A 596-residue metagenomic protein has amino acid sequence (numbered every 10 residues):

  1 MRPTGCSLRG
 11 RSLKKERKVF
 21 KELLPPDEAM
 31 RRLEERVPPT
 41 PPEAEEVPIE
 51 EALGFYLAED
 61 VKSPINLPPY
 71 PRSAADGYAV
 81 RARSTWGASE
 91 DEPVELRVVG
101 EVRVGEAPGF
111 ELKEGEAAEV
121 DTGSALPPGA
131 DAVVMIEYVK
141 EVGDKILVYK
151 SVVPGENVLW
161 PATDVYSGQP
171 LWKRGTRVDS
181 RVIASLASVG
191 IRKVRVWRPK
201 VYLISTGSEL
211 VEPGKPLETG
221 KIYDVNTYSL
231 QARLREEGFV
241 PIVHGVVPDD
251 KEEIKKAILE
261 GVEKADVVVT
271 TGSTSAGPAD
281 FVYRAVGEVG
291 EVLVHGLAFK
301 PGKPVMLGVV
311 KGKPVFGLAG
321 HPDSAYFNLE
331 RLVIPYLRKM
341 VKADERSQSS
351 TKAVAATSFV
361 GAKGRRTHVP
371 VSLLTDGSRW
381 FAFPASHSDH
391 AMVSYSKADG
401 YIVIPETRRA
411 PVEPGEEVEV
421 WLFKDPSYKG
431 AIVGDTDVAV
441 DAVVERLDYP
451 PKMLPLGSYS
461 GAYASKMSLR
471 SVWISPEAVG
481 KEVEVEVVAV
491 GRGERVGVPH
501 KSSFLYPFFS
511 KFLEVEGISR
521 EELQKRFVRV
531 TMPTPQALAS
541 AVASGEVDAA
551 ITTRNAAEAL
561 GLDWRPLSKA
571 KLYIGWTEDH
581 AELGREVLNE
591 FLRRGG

Functional and structural regions predicted by a protein language model:
R2-D27, R192-L318, P322-N328, L332: Helix-rich terminal scaffold detector
K14, F20-P26, A79-G245, L259 (+3 more regions): Short, glycine/charged-enriched hinge/interface segments at domain edges or termini
L23, D27-M30, T40, E45-E50 (+4 more regions): Flexible glycine/proline-rich
I432-G434, V490-L513: Short loop->beta-strand "edge-of-pocket" segments that line small-molecule binding or catalytic clefts across diverse
T436, D448-G461, Q524-S540: Short helix-initiation/N-cap motifs at beta->coil->alpha
V438-R492, G575: N-terminal segment of the mature folded domain
S460-V472, S540-R565: A ligand-binding cleft/hinge motif common to bilobed small-molecule-binding domains
G480, E484, G561-N589: Periplasmic-binding protein-like
